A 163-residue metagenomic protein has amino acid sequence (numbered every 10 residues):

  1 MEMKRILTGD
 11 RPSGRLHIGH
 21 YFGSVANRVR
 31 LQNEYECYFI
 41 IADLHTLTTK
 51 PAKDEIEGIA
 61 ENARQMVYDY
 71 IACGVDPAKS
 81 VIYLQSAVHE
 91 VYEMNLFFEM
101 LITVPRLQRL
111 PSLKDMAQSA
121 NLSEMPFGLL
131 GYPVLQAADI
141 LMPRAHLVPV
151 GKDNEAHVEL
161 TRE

Functional and structural regions predicted by a protein language model:
K4-A138, E163: N-terminal Rossmann-like or analogous alpha/beta NTP/dinucleotide-binding catalytic cores that position adenine
A52-K53, R144, G151: Active-site oxyanion-binding pockets that recognize sulfate/phosphate
A137-H146: Acidic/polar active-site rim loop that often engages polyanionic ligands
L147-E163: Glycine-rich, Lys/Arg-enriched anion-binding loops that position phosphate/diphosphate groups for phosphoryl
